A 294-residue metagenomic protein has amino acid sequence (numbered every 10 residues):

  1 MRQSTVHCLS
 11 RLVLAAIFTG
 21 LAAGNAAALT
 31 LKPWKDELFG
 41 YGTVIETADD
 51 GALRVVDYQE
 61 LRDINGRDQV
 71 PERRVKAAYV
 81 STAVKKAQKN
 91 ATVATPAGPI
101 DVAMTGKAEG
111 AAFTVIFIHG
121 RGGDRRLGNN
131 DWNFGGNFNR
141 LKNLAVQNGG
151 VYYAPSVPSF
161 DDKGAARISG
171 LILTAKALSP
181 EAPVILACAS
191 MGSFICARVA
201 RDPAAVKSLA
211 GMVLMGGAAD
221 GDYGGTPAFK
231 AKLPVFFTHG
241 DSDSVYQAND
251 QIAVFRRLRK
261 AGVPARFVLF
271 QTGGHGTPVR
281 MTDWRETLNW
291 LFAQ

Functional and structural regions predicted by a protein language model:
N25-V80: N-terminal targeting or regulatory segments adjacent to alpha/beta-hydrolase or S9 domains
D57-E109: N-terminal cap/lid segment of alpha/beta-hydrolase-fold proteins
P96-P99, A103-R140, L144: Short, surface-exposed "cap/lid" segments of acyl-processing enzymes
P158-S179: Alpha/beta-hydrolase active-site loop
L178, A182-A231: Primarily recognizes the serine-hydrolase "nucleophile elbow" in alpha/beta-hydrolase and SGNH/GDSL folds
A231, F236-H239, D243: Short beta-strand/loop motif that positions the catalytic acidic residue of the alpha/beta-hydrolase fold
Q247-R257: Short alpha-helix in the alpha/beta-hydrolase fold that links the catalytic acid
P264-Q294: C-terminal catalytic histidine-bearing segment of alpha/beta-hydrolase fold enzymes
